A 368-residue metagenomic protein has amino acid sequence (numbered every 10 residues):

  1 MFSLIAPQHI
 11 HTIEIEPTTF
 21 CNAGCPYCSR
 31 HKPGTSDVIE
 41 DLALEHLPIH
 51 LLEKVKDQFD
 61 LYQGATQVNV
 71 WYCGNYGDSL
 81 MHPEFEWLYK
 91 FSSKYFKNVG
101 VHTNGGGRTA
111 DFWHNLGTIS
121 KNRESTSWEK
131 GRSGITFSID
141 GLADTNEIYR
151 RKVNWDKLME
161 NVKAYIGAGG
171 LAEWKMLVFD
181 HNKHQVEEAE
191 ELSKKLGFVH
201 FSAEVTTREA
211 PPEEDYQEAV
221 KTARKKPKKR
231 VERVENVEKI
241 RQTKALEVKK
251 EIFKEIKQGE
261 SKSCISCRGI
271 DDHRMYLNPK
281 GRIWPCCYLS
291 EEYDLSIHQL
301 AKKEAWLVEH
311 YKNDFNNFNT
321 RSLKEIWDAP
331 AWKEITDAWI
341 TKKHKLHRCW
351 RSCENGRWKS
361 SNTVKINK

Functional and structural regions predicted by a protein language model:
M1-I10, A23: Recognition helices and adjacent regulatory flanks at domain boundaries
L4-Q8, E16, H31-E53, Y62-A65 (+7 more regions): Radical SAM enzyme [4Fe-4S]-AdoMet core and its adjacent flexible, acidic and glycine-rich loops/tails across
F20-K32, K345-W358: Local cysteine-cluster metal-coordination motifs and their immediate loop/turn environment, predominantly Fe-S cluster
V68-Y76: Active-site groove signature of glycoside hydrolases
V101, G106: Catalytic phosphate/metal-binding cores of nucleic-acid and nucleotide-processing enzymes, i.e., regions that mediate
R108-W113: Alpha-helical scaffolding within the catalytic cores of extracellular/periplasmic polymer-degrading hydrolases
P330-C349: Immediate flanking context of iron-sulfur cluster ligation sites
